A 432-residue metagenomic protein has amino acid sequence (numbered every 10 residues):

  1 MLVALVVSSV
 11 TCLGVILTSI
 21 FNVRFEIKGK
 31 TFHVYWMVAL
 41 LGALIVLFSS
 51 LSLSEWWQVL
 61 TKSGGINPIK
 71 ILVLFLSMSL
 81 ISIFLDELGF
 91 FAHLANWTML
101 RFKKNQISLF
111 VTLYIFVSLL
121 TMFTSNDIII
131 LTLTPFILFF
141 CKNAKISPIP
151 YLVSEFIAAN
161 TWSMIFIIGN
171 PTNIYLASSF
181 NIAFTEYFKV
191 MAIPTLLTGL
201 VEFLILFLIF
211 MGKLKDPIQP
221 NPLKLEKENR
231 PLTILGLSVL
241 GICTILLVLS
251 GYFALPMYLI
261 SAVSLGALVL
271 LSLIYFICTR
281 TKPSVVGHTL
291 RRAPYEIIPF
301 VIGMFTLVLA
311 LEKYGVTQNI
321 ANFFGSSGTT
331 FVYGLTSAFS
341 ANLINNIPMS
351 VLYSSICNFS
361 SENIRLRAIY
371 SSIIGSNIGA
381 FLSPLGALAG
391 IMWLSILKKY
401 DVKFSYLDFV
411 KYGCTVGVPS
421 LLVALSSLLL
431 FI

Functional and structural regions predicted by a protein language model:
M1-I83, E87, I193-G199, F203-K313 (+1 more regions): Hydrophobic transmembrane alpha-helices of multi-pass small-molecule transporters
V7-N22, S52-W57, K103, T132-P148 (+6 more regions): Hydrophobic alpha-helical transmembrane segments
W56-I146, E296-S361: Membrane-embedded alpha-helical segments and adjacent helix-loop junctions characteristic of multi-pass solute
M78-D86, K104-N105, F116-N126, A158-F166 (+4 more regions): Helix-loop-helix module between adjacent transmembrane segments
L94, I128-F139, L152, F166-F180 (+4 more regions): Re-entrant/interfacial helical elements at transmembrane boundaries that shape and gate the permeation pathway
Y114, P135, E155-F156, G169 (+4 more regions): Residue-level recognition of transmembrane alpha-helices in multi-pass small-molecule transporters/permeases
F140, A144-P231, I364, M392-S426: Membrane-core helix-loop-helix motifs of multi-pass transport proteins
F188-T198, T330-I432: C-terminal transmembrane helix pair
